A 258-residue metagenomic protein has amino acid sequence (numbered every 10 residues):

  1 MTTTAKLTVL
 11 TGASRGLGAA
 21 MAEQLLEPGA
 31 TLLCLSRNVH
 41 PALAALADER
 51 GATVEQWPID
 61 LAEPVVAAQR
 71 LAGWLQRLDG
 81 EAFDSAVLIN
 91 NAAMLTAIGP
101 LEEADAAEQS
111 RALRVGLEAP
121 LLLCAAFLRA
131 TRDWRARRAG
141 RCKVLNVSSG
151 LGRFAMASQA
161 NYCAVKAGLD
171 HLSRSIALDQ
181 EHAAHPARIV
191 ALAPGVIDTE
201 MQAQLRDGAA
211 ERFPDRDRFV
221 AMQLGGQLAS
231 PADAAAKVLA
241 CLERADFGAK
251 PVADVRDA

Functional and structural regions predicted by a protein language model:
S14-R15: Conserved glycine-rich cofactor-binding loop
P28-A44: Conserved glycine-rich Rossmann-like NAD(P)H-binding loop of the short-chain dehydrogenase/reductase
E49-V65: Rossmann-fold cofactor-recognition segment
D84, M94-S110, R129, D133-G140 (+1 more regions): Conserved mid-core segment of classical short-chain dehydrogenase/reductases
E102-L121, L169: Catalytic Tyr-X3-Lys loop
C124, V165: Active-site helix of classical SDR
S149: Residue(s) in the substrate-gating loop at a strand-loop-helix junction that position the organic substrate next
A187, A191-L192, T199, D207-A258: C-terminal helical subdomain
